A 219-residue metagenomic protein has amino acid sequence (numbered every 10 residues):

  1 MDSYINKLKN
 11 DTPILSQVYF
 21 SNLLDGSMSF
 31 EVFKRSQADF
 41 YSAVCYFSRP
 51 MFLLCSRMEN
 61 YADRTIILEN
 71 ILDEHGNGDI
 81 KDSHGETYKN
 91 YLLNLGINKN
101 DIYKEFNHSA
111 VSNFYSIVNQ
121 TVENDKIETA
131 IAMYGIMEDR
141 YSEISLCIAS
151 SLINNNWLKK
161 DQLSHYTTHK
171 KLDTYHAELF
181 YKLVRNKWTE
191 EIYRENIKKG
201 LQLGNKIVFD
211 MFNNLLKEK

Functional and structural regions predicted by a protein language model:
M1-K219: Non-heme di-metal
